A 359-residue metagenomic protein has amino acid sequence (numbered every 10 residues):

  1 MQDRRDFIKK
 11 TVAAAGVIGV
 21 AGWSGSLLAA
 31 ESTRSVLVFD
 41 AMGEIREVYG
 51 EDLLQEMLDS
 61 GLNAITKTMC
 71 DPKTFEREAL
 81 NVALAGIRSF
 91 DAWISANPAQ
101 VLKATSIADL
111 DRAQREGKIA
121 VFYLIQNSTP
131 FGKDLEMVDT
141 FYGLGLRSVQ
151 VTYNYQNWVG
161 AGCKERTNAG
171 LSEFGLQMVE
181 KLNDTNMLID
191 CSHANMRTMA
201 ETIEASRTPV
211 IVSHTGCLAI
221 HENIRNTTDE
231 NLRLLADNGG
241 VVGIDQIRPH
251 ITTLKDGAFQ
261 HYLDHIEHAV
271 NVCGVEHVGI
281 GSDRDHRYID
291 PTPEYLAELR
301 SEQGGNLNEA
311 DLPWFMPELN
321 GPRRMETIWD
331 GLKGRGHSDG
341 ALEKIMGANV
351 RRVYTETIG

Functional and structural regions predicted by a protein language model:
Q2-D3, I8-W23, L28-T167, E222-L232 (+1 more regions): N-terminal hydrophobic targeting/anchoring segments and the immediately downstream early-domain regions of hydrolases
G160-L254: Active-site core of metal-dependent hydrolases
